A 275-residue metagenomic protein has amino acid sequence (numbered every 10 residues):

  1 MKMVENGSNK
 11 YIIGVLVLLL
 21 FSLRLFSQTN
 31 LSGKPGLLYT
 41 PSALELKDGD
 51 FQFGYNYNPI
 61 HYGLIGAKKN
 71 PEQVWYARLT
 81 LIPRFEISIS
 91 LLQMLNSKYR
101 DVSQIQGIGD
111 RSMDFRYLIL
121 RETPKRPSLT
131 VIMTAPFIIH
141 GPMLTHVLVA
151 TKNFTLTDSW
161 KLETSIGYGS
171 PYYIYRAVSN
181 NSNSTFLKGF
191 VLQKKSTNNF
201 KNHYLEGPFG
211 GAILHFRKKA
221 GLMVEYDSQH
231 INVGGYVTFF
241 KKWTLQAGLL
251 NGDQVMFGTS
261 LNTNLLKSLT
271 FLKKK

Functional and structural regions predicted by a protein language model:
K2-I13: Bacterial N-terminal signal peptides that target proteins for export
G14-V15, L25: Cleavable N-terminal signal peptides
Q28-G141, T151-D158, L162, S170-Y175 (+8 more regions): Transmembrane beta-barrel domains of Gram-negative outer membranes and organellar outer membranes
S165: Alpha-helical interaction elements
N181-F186, K242-W243, N264-L265: Flexible, surface-exposed loop regions and adjacent strand-edge segments of Gram-negative outer-membrane beta-barrel
Y226-S228: A generic beta-sheet turn/junction motif
L249-K275: Ligand-binding grooves and catalytic loops that recognize ribose/phosphate and carbohydrate rings, and esterified lipid
